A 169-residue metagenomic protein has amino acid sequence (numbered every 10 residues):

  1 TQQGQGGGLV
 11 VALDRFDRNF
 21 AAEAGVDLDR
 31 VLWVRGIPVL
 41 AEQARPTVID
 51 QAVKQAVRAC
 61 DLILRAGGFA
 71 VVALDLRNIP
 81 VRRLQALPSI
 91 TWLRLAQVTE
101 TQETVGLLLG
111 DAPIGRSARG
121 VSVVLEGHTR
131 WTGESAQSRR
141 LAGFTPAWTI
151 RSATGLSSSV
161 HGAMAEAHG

Functional and structural regions predicted by a protein language model:
T1-G169: N-terminal regions of ATP-driven nucleic-acid and macromolecular assemblies, encompassing P-loop NTP-binding domains
